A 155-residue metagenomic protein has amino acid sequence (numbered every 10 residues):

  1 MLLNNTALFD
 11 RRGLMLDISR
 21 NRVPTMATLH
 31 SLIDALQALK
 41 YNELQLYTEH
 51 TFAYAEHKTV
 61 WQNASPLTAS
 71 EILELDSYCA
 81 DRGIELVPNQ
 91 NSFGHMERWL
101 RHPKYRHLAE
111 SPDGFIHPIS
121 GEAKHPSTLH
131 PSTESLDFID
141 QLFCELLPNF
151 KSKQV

Functional and structural regions predicted by a protein language model:
M1-V155: Feature activates predominantly on carbohydrate-active enzymes
